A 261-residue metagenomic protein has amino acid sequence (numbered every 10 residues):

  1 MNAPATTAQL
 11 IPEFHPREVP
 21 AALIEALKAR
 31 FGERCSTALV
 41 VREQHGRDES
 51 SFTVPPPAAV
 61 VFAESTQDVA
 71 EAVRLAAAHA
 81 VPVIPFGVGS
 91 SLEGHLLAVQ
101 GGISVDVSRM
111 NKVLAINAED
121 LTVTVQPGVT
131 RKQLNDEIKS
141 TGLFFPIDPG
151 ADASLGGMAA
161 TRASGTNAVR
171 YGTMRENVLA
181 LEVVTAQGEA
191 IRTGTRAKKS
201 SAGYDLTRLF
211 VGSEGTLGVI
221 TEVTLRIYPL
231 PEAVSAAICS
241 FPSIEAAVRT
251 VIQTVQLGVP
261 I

Functional and structural regions predicted by a protein language model:
M1-R74, S90-L121: N-terminal flexible segment immediately upstream of the FAD-binding catalytic core in FAD-dependent oxidoreductases
R34, V81-P82, F144, P260: Residue-level detector of anion-binding/catalytic polar loops
V54-P56, A77-H79, F86-S90, A153 (+1 more regions): Short, basic and Ser/Thr-rich N-terminal targeting/leader segments
A63, V81-I84: Extended, compositionally biased flexible segments
P85-G89, L96, V107, P127 (+1 more regions): Glycine-rich, histidine-containing beta strand-loop boundary motifs that form or position
K112-I116, T122-I261: FAD-binding subdomain of flavoenzyme oxidoreductases
